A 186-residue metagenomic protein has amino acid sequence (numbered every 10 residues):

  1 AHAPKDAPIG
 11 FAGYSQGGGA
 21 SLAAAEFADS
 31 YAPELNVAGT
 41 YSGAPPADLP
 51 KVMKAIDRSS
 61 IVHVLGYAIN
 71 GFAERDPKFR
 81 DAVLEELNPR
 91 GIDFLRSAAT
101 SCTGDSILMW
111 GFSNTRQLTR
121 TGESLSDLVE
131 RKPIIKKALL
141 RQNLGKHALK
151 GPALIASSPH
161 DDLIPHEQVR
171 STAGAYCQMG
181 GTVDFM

Functional and structural regions predicted by a protein language model:
A1, A28, T172-Y176: Hydrophobic alpha-helical packing residues
H2-H63: Primarily recognizes the serine-hydrolase "nucleophile elbow" in alpha/beta-hydrolase and SGNH/GDSL folds
A20-A23, I134, E167-S171: Extracytoplasmic/secreted proteins, especially bacterial periplasmic and envelope-associated proteins
Y41, L154-A156, M186: Hydrophobic/aromatic beta-strand patches that form the interior of the parallel beta-sheet core in alpha/beta enzyme
P46-G145: Accessory cap/linker subdomain of secreted extracellular hydrolases
L149, L154-D161: Short beta-strand/loop motif that positions the catalytic acidic residue of the alpha/beta-hydrolase fold
G151-A153, P165-Y176: Short alpha-helix in the alpha/beta-hydrolase fold that links the catalytic acid
G174-M186: Catalytic histidine neighborhood in serine/cysteine hydrolases with alpha/beta-hydrolase-type architecture
